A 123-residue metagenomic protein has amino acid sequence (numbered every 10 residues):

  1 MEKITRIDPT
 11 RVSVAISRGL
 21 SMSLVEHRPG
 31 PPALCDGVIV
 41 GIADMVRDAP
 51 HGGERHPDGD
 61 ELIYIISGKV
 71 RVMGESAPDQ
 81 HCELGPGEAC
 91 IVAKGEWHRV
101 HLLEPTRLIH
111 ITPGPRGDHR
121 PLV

Functional and structural regions predicted by a protein language model:
M1-G52: A short, N-terminal "cap"/entry segment at the start of jelly-roll beta-barrel domains of the cupin/DSBH fold
E2-I7, D36-I39, A43, R99-V123: Double-stranded beta-helix
P31-P32, P50-P57, G74, H81-E83 (+1 more regions): Short histidine-centered beta-strand/loop micro-motifs that create catalytic or ligand/metal-coordination sites
P50-G52, C90, K94-R99, G117: Histidine-centered metal-chelating micro-motifs
P57-V72, I111: Short, conserved beta-strand element in jelly-roll/cupin
D58, A77, E96, E104-P105: A generic "binding-loop/recognition-motif" signal
P78-K94: Short acidic-glycine-tyrosine-enriched beta hairpin
